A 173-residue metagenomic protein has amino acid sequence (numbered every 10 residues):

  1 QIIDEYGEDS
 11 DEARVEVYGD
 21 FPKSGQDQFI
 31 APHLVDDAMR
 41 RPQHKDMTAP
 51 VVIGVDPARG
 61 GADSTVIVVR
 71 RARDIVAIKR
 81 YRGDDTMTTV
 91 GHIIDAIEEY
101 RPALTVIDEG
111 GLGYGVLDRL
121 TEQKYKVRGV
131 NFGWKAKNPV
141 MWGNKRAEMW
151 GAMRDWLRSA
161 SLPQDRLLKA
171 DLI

Functional and structural regions predicted by a protein language model:
Q1-V55, V69, A170-D171: ATPase catalytic-site recognition across NTP-hydrolyzing enzymes
Q43-H44, D56, I94, W142: Residues embedded in well-ordered secondary-structure elements
T48, R59-V66: Short, flexible loop/turn motifs enriched in small residues
G54-P57, E109: Generic detector of well-ordered alpha-helical packing
P57-G60, T86-M87: A general structural motif
R73-I173: Mg2+-dependent endonuclease catalytic cores in nucleic-acid-processing enzymes, primarily RNase H-like
